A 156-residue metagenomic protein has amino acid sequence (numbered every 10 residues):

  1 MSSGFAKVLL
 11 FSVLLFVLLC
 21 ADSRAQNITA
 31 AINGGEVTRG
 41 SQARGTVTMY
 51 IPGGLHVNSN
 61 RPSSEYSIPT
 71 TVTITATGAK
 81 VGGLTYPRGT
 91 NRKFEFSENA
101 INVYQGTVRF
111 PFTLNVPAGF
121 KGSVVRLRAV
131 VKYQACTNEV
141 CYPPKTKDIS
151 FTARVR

Functional and structural regions predicted by a protein language model:
M1-L10: Bacterial N-terminal signal peptides that target proteins for export
L9-L19: Bacterial N-terminal signal peptides
D22-R156: Extracellular/lumen-exposed scaffold segments
